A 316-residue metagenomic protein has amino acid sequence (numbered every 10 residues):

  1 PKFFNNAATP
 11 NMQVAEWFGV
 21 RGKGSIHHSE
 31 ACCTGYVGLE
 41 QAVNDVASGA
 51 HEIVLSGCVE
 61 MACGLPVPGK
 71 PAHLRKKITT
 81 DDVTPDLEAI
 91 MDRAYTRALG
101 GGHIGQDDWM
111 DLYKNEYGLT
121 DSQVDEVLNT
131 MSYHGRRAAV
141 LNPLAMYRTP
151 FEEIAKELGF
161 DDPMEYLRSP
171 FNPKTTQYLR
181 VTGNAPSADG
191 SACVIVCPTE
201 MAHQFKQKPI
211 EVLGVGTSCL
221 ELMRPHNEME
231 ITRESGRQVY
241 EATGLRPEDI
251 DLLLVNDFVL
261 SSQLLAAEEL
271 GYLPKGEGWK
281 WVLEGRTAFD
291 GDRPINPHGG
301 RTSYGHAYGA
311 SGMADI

Functional and structural regions predicted by a protein language model:
P1, G24-E30, V54-V59, D125-Y133 (+4 more regions): Beta-strand segments within the central parallel beta-sheet cores of soluble alpha/beta enzyme folds
K2-I53, G57, M61-I104, A155-G183 (+2 more regions): Conserved catalytic cysteine-centered active-site region of acyl-thioester-dependent Claisen-condensing enzymes
F4-A8, R224-E228, D257-K280, A307-A310: Short glycine/threonine-rich loop-to-helix capping motif typified by GTGT followed within a few residues by an Asp-Pro
I26-E60, G100-R148, V194-E200, A307-I316: Active-site-proximal alpha-helical scaffold in enzymes
T34, G38, A42, V46 (+5 more regions): Stable alpha-helical structural segments in soluble proteins, enriched in small hydrophobic residues
V54, C58-K70, S132-R148, E152-L158 (+3 more regions): Acyl-CoA/ACP chain-elongation machinery
V83-T96, N115-D121, T130-H134, P170-Q238 (+4 more regions): Condensing-enzyme catalytic core mediating Claisen C-C bond formation in acyl metabolism
D108, E126, T130, H134 (+1 more regions): Polyanion-binding loop/helix "lid" in catalytic or ligand-binding cores
